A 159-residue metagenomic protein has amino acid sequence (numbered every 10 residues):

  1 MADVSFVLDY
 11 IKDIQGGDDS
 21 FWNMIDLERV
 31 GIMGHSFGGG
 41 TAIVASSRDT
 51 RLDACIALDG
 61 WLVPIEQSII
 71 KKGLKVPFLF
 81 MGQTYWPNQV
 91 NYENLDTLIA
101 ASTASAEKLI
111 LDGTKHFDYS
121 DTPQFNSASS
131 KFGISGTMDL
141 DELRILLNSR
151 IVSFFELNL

Functional and structural regions predicted by a protein language model:
M1-L27: Alpha/beta-hydrolase active-site loop
V4, V30, K108, F155: Divalent metal-coordination and catalytic microenvironments
G16, V44-D53: Conserved hydrolase catalytic core segment
D19, R29-G31, A54-I56: Residue in the alpha/beta-hydrolase core beta-strand immediately N-terminal to the catalytic nucleophile
G31-G38, A42: Gly/Ala-rich beta-loop-alpha elbow adjacent to hydrolase catalytic centers
T50, G113-L159: Alpha/beta-hydrolase-fold serine-hydrolase catalytic core, especially in secreted/extracellular enzymes
D53-D118: The feature captures the conserved acid-bearing segment of alpha/beta-hydrolase catalytic domains
